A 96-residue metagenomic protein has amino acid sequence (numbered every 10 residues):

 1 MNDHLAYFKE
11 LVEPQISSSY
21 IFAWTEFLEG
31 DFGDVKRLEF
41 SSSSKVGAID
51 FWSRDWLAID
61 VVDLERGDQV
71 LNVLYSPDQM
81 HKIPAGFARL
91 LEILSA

Functional and structural regions predicted by a protein language model:
M1-S43, E65-M80: Negatively charged, low-complexity tracts enriched in Asp/Glu with abundant Ser/Thr
K36, W56-L57: Hydrophobic residues embedded in beta-strands of well-ordered beta-sheets
V46-A48: N-terminal low-complexity, intrinsically disordered segments
D50-R54: Short beta-strand micro-motifs enriched in acidic
A58-L64: Short, surface-exposed beta-strand/strand-loop-strand elements in extracellular ectodomains
P84-L91: Divalent cation-coordinating acidic motifs and surrounding scaffolds that mediate Ca2+/Mg2+/Mn2+/Zn2+-dependent binding
